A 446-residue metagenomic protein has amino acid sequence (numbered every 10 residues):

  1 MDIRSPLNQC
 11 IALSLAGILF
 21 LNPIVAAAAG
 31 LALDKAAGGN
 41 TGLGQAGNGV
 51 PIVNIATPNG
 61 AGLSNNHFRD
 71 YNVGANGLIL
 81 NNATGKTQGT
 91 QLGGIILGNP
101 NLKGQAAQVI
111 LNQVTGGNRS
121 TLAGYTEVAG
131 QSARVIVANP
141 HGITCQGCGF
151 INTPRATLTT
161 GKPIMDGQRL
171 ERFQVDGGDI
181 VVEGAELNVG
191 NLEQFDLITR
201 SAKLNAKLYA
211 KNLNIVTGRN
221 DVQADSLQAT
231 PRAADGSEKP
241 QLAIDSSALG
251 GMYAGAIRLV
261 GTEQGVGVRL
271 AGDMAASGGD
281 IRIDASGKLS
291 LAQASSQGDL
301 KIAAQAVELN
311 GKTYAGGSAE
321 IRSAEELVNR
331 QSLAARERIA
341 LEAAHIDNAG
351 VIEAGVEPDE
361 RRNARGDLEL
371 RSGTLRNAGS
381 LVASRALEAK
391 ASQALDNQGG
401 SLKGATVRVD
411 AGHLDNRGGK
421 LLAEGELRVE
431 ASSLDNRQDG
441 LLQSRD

Functional and structural regions predicted by a protein language model:
D2-L7, I11, F20, I24-S277 (+1 more regions): Solvent-exposed adhesion/ligand-recognition segments of exported proteins
I11-A12, N397: Intrinsically disordered, low-complexity segments enriched in glycine/proline and serine/threonine
G60-L63, L78-L80, G85-T87, G116 (+29 more regions): Extracellular beta-strand scaffolds
